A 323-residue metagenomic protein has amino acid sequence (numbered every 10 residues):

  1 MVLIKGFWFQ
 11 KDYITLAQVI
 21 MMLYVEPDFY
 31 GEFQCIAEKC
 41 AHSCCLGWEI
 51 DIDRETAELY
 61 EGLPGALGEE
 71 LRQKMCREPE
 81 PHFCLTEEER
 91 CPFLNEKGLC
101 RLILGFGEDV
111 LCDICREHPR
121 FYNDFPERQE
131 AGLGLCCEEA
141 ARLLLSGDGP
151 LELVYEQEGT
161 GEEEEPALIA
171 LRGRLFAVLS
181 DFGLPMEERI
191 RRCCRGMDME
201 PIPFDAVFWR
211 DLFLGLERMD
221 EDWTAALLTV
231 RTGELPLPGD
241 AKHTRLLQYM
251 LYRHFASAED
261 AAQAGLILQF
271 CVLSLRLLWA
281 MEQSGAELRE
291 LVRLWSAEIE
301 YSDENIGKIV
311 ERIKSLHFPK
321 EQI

Functional and structural regions predicted by a protein language model:
D12-Y13: Intrinsic-disorder-associated, low-complexity terminal segments enriched in Asp/Asn/His/Tyr and depleted of Lys/Arg
I20-C35, C76-P81, E88-R90, L99-G105 (+1 more regions): Short, intrinsically disordered, charge-biased short linear motifs at domain edges
Y30-E80: Polybasic, low-complexity association/targeting segments
F33-I50, T86-F121, L135-E139: Local cysteine-cluster metal-coordination motifs and their immediate loop/turn environment, predominantly Fe-S cluster
G98, G105-L184: Internal, well-ordered alpha/beta segment that forms a basic, Gly-enriched binding/recognition surface
R172-I323: Hydrophobic, aromatic-lined core segments that form the binding pocket/scaffold for planar heteroaromatic ligands
